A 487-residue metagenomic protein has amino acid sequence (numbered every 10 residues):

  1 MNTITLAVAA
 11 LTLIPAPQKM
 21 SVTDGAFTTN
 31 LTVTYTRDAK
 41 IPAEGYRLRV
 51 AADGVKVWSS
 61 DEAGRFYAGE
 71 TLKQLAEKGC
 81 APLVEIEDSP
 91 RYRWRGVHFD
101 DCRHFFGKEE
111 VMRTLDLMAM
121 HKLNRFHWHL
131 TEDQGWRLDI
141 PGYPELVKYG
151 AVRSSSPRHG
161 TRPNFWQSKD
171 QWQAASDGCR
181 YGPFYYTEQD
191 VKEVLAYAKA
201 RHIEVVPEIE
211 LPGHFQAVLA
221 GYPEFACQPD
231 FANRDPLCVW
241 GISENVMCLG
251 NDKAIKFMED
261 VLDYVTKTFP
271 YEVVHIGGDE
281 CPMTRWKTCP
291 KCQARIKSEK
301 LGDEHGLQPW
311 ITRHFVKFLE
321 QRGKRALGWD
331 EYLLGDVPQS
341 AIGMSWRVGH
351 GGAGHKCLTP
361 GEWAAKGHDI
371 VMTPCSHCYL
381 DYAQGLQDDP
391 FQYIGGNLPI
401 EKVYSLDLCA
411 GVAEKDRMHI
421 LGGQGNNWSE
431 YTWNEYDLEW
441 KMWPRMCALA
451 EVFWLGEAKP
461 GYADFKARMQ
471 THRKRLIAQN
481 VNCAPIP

Functional and structural regions predicted by a protein language model:
M1-R95, R322-L333, Q470-P487: Acidic, contiguous N-terminal accessory segments
G45-N245, L249-V273, H314, F318 (+1 more regions): Feature activates predominantly on carbohydrate-active enzymes
F105-G107, D133-D139, P212-V218, H275 (+5 more regions): Flexible loop/turn segments at secondary-structure boundaries
G107, P183, T187, G250 (+7 more regions): Residue-level preference for long, well-ordered alpha-helices that form the structural scaffold of enzyme catalytic
E110, D190, I311, H355-K356 (+1 more regions): Residue-level preference for nonpolar/small residues embedded in alpha-helices
A200-R201, R322, K366: Helix C-cap/helix->beta junction micro-motif
V218-E224, Q228, D235-A341, R347-E362: Active-site neighborhood of glycoside hydrolase catalytic domains
A326-A341, S345-P487: Flexible, acidic glycine-rich loops studded with aromatic residues
